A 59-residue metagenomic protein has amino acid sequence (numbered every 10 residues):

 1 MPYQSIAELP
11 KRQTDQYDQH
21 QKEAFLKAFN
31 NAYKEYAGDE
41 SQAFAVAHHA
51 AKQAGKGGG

Functional and structural regions predicted by a protein language model:
M1-G59: C-terminal alpha-helical interaction appendages
